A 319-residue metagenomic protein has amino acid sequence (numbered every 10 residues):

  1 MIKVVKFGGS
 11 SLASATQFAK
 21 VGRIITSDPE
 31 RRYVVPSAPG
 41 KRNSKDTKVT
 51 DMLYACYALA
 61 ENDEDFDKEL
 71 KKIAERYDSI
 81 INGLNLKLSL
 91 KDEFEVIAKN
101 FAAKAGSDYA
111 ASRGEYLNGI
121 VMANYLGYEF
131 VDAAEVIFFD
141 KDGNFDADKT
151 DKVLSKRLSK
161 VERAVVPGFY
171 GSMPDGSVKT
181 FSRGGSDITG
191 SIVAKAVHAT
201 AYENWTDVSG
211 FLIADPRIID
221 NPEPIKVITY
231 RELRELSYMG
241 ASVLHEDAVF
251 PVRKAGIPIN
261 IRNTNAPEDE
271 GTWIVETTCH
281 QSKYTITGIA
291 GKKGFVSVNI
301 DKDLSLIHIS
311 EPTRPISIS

Functional and structural regions predicted by a protein language model:
M1-V249, I307: Nucleotide/pyrophosphate-binding catalytic subdomain
I2, G256, F295-S297: Broad gene-expression machinery/nucleic-acid interaction feature
P39-G40, V208-G210, I259, N263-E268 (+2 more regions): Glycine-rich beta-alpha junction loops
S89-L90, L244-D247, P258-P267, I300 (+1 more regions): Flexible, glycine/charged-enriched surface loops at secondary-structure junctions
N265-S297: Long, charged amphipathic helices and adjacent flexible linkers at domain junctions
I300-L306: Short, surface-exposed ligand-recognition loops at beta-strand->loop->(often short) alpha-helix junctions that present
I307-S319: Single conserved hydrophobic/aromatic residue that forms the stacking wall/gate of nucleotide- or nucleobase-binding
